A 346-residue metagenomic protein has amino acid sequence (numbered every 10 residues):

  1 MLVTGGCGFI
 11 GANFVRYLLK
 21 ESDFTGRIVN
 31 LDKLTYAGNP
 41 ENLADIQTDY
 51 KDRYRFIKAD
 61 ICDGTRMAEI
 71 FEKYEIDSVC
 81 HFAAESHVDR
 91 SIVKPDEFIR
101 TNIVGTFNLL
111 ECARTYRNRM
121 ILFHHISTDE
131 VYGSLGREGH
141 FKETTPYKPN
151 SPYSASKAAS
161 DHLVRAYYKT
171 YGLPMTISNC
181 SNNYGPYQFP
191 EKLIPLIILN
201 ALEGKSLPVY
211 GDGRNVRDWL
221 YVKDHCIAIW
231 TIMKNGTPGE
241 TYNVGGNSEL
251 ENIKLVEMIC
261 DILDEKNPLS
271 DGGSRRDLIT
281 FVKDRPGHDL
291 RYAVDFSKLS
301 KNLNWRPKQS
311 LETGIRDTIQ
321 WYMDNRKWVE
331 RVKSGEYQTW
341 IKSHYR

Functional and structural regions predicted by a protein language model:
M1-N183, K223, N252, R291 (+4 more regions): N-terminal Rossmann-like NAD(P)+-binding domain of SDR-like oxidoreductases, especially those catalyzing
Y17, E21, I28, A59 (+2 more regions): C-terminal substrate-binding subdomain of Rossmann-fold SDR/epimerase-dehydratase oxidoreductases
L34, N182-G185, N215-V216, R285-P286: Short histidine/acidic/glycine/proline-rich micro-motifs that form metal- and phosphate-coordinating active-site loops
T35, F189, L193, E251: Short acidic-hydrophobic sequence patches enriched in Asp/Glu that either
I46, G139, P190-I198: A glycine/serine/threonine-rich, flexible loop-to-helix segment that serves as the NAD(P) cofactor-binding "lid"
R117-N118, H124, G133-R137, G172 (+3 more regions): Proline-centered turn/helix-capping motifs that create local helix->coil transitions or kinks
